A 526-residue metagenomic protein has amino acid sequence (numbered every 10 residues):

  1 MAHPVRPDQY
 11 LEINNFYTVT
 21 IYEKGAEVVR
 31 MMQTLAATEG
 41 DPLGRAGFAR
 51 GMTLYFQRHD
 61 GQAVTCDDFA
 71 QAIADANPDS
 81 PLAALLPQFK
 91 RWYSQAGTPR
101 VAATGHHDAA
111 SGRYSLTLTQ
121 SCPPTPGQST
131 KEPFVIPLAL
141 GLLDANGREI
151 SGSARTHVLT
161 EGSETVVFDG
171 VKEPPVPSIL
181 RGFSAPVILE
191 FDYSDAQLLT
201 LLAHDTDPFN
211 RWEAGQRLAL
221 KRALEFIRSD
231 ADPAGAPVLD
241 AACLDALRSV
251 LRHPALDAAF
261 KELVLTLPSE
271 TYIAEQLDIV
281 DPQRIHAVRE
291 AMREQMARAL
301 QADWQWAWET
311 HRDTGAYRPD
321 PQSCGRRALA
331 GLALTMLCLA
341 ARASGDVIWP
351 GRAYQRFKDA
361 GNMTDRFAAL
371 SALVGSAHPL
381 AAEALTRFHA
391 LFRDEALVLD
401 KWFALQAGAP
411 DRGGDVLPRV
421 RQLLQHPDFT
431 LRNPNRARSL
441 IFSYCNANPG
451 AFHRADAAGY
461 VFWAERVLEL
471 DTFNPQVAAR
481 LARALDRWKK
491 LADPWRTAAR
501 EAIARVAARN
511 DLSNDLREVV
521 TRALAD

Functional and structural regions predicted by a protein language model:
M1-H106, S115-L116: Hydrophobic alpha-helical and helix-loop surface patches within well-folded domains that function as non-catalytic
H3, T18, D169-D526: Long, ordered, helix-rich scaffold segments
M32-G40, A74-N77, Q120-T125, A145 (+2 more regions): Short regulatory "switch" loops immediately downstream of catalytic or recognition motifs within protein catalytic
A37, G44, G162-E164, G182: Residue-level detector of functionally special positions within alpha-helical transmembrane segments of multi-pass
R45-G51, A63, S80-R91, R100-A102 (+6 more regions): Acidic/polar loop patches that form or flank catalytic/metal-binding clefts of enzymes that bind anionic ligands
A63-Q120, K131, L220-A223, D230-S269 (+2 more regions): His/Asp/Glu-rich metal/cofactor-coordinating catalytic motifs and the adjacent surface-exposed loops that frame enzyme
P81-P87, T98-I179, L224, I273-A274 (+2 more regions): Beta-strand-rich binding/interaction modules
